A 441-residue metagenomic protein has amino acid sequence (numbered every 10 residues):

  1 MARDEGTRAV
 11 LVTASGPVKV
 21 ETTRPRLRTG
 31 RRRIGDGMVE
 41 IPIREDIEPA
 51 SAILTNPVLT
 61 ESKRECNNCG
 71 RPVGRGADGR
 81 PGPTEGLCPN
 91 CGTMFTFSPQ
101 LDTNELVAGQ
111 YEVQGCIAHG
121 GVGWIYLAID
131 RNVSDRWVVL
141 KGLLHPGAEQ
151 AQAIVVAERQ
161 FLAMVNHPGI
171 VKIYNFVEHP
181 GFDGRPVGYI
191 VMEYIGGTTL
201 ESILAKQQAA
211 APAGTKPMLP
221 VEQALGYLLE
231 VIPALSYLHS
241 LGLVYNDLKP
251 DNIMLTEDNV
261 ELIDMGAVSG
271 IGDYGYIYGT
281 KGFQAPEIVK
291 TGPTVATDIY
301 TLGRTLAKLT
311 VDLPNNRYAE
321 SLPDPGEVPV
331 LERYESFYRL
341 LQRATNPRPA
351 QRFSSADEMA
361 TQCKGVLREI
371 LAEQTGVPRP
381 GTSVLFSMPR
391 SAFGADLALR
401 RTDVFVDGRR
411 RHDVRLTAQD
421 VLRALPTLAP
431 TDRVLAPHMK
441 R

Functional and structural regions predicted by a protein language model:
V113-G121, I125: Protein kinase glycine-rich loop
Y126-A128, S134-H145: Glycine-rich ATP phosphate-binding loop
G147-M164: AlphaC helix of the eukaryotic protein kinase fold
K172-G188: Short beta-strand micro-motifs within the conserved protein kinase catalytic domain, predominantly in the N-lobe
D183-T199, I203: Conserved short submotifs of the Hanks-type protein kinase catalytic core that shape the nucleotide-binding pocket
Y227-L228: Activation segment signature within eukaryotic-like protein kinase domains
V231-L243: Protein kinase catalytic-loop region centered on the HRD/HxD motif
E373-R441: Regulatory extensions appended to serine/threonine kinase catalytic cores
